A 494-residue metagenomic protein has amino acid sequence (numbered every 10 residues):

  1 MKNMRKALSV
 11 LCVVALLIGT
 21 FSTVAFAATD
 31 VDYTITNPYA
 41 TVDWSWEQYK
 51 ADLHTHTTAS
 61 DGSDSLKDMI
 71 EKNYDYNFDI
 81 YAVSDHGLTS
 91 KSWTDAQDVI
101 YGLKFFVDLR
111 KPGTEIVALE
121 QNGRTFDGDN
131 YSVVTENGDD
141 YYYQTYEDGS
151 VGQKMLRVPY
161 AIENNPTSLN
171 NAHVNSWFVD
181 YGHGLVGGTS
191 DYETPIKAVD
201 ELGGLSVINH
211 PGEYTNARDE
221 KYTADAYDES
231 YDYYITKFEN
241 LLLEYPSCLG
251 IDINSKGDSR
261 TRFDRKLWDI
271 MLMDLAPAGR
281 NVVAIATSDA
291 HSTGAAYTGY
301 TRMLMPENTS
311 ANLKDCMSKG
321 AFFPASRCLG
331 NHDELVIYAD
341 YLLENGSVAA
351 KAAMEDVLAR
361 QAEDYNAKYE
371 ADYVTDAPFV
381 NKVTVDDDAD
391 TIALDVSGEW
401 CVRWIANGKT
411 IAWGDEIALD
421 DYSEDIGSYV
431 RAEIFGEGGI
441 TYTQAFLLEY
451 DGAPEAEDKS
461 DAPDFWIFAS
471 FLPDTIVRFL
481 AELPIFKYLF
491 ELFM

Functional and structural regions predicted by a protein language model:
M1-N3: N-terminal secretory signal peptides that target proteins for export/translocation
R5-A15: Sec-dependent signal peptide hydrophobic core
A15-I18, K487: Alpha-helical transmembrane segments
I18-G19, K67, D98, R302: Residues in and immediately flanking transmembrane alpha helices
I18-V31: Sec-dependent signal peptide cleavage junction
A28-D52, L66-I70, L169-V179, E229-F490: Charged catalytic cores and adjacent phosphate/nucleic-acid-binding surfaces used for phosphate/nucleic-acid chemistry
D30-T223, P246, I253-L267, V282 (+3 more regions): A metal-dependent hydrolase metal-coordination microenvironment
